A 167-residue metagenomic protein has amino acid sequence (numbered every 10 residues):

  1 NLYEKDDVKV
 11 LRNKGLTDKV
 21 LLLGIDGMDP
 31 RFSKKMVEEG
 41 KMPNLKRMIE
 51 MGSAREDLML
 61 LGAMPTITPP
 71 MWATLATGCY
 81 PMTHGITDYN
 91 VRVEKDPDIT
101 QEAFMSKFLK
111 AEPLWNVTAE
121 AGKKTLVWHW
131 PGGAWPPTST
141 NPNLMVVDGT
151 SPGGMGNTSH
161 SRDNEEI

Functional and structural regions predicted by a protein language model:
L2-A54: Active-site-proximal N-terminal segment of extracellular/periplasmic enzymes that hydrolyze or transfer
K5-V8, R31-F32, D57-L60, L109-W115 (+1 more regions): Short alpha-helical segments and helix-capping/turn motifs at coil-helix boundaries
K14, P65, K107: Aromatic-acidic/polar surface patches that form glycan- and anion
L23-D26, T77, H84: Short glycine-rich loop/turn motifs that provide flexible caps or phosphate-binding loops at active sites
I25-M28, S53, G62, W130-G133 (+1 more regions): An acidic- and aromatic-residue-enriched active-site/binding cleft used to recognize and process polar
G27-P30, R55-L58, P70, N90-E102: Glycine-/proline-rich flexible loop or hinge segments
R31-M82, K124-L126: Short, structured active-site-proximal loop/turn typified by the sulfatase FGly-forming signature C/S-X-P-X-R
Y80-I167: His/Asp/Glu-rich, glycine-adjacent segments that coordinate divalent cations and/or stabilize oxyanion chemistry on
